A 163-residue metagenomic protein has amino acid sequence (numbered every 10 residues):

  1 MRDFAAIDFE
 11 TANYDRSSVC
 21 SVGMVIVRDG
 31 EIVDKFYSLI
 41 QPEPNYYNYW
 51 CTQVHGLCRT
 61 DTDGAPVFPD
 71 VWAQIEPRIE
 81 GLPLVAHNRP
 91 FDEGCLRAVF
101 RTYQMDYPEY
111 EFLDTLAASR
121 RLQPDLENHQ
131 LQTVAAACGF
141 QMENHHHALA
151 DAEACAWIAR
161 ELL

Functional and structural regions predicted by a protein language model:
M1-E109, P124-H146: Conserved non-catalytic scaffold segment of RNase H-like nuclease domains
T11-N13, A117, A154: Short, glycine/acidic-enriched loop or turn micro-motifs at the edges of active sites
D92, E111, D151-A154: Catalytic-loop motifs flanking and including active-site residues across diverse enzymes
L96, A118, C155-A159: Buried hydrophobic packing segments
D106-S119: Conserved beta-strand -> loop -> alpha-helix junction used to position metal-binding or nucleic-acid-contacting
Q123, L163: Hydrophobic/aromatic-lined pockets within catalytic cores
H147-E161: Acidic, divalent-metal-coordinating active-site segment for phosphoryl/phosphodiester hydrolysis, typified by short
